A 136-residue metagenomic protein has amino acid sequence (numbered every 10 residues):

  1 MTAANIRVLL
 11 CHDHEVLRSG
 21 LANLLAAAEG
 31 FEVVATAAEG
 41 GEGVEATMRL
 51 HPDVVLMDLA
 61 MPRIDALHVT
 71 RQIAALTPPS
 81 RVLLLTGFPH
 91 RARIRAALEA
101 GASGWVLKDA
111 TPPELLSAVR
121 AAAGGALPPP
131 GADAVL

Functional and structural regions predicted by a protein language model:
A3-L17, L21-L25: Conserved acidic segment of CheY-like receiver
H12, D58, T86: Active-site residues of response regulator receiver
T36-V54: Acidic, metal-coordinating helix/loop segments flanking the phosphotransfer/catalytic sites of two-component signaling
E39-E42, I64-H68: Acidic catalytic/metal-coordinating carboxylates
E45, L67-P79: Short amphipathic alpha-helix used as the core "switch/output" element in two-component signaling
M61: Receiver (REC) domain active-site loop signature in two-component systems and cognate sites in sensor histidine kinases
P79-P89: A short, hydrophobic beta-strand element within the central beta-sheet of small alpha/beta folds
R93-E99, S103-L136: Short, flexible helix-to-coil linker/hinge segments that flank and couple to helix-turn-helix
